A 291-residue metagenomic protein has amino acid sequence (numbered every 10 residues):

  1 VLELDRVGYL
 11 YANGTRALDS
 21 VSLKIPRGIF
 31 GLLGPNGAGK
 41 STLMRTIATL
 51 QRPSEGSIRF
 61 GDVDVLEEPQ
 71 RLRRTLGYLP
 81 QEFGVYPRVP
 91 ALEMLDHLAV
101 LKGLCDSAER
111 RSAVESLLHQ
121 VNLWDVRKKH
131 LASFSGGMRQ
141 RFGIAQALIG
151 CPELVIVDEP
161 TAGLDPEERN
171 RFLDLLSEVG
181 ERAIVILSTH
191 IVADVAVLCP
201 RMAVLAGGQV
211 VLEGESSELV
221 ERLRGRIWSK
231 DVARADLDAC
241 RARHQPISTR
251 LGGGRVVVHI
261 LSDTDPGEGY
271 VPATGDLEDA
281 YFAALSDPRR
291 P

Functional and structural regions predicted by a protein language model:
L2, A17-L18, R73: Conserved structural motif at the start of ABC-family nucleotide-binding domains
P35-G39: Walker A (P-loop) phosphate-binding loop of ABC-type ATPase nucleotide-binding domains
A48: Helix-to-loop junction immediately C-terminal to a conserved catalytic motif
G56-E67, R71-L72: Conserved ABC transporter NBD signature motif
D96, V100-G103, A108-V126: Conserved ABC ATPase "signature" region
I149-E153, R182: A short, proline-enriched helix->beta-strand linker immediately N-terminal to the Walker B motif in ABC-type P-loop
V155-E159, L164: Catalytic Walker B motif of ABC-type/P-loop ATPase nucleotide-binding domains
R171-H259: ABC transporter nucleotide-binding domain
